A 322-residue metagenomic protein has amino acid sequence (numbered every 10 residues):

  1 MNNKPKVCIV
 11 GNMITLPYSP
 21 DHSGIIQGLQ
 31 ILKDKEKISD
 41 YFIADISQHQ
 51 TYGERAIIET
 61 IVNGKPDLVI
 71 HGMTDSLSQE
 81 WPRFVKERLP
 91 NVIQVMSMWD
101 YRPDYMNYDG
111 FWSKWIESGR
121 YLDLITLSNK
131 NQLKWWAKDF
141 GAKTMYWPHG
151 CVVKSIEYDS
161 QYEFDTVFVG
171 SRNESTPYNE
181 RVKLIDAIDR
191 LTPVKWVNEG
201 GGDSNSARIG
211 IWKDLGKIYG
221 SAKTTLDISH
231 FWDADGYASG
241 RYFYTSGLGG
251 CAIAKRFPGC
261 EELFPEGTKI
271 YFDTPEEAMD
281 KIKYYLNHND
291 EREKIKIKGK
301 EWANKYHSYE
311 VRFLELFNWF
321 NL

Functional and structural regions predicted by a protein language model:
N2-G64, G72-R83, G110-G267, Y271 (+1 more regions): Nucleotide-sugar donor-binding catalytic core of glycosyltransferases
F84-S97: Charged, glycine-enriched surface loops/patches that mediate electrostatic binding to polyanionic ligands
V95-Y108: A short, histidine- and acid-enriched strand-loop-helix "catalytic/donor-clamping" loop that lines the nucleotide-sugar
W99-Y101, H149-V152, P275: Short, acidic/turn-prone active-site loops that include or flank metal/cofactor- and phosphate-binding residues
T268-P275, Y284-N289: Conserved acidic donor-binding segment of nucleotide-sugar-dependent glycosyltransferases
K281: Short amphipathic alpha-helices within nucleic acid-binding modules
L286-F320: A charged, aromatic-enriched C-terminal amphipathic alpha-helix characteristic of glycosyltransferases across folds
